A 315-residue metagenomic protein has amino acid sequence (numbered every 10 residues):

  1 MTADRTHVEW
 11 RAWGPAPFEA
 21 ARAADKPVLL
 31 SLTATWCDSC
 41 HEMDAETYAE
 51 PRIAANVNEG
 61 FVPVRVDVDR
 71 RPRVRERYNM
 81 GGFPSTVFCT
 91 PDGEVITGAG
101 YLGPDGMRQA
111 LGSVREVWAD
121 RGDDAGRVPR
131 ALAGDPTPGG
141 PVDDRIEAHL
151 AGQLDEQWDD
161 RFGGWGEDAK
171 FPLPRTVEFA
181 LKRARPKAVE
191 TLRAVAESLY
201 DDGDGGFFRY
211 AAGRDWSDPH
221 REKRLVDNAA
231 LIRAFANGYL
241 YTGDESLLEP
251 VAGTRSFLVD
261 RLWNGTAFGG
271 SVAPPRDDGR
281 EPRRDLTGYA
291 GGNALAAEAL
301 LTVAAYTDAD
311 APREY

Functional and structural regions predicted by a protein language model:
A3-G14, P27-A55, G60-F61, R65-Y315: Glycan-recognition and catalytic cores of secretory/periplasmic carbohydrate-active enzymes
E19: Surface-exposed, Lys/Arg-rich phosphate-binding patches that contact polyanionic backbones
